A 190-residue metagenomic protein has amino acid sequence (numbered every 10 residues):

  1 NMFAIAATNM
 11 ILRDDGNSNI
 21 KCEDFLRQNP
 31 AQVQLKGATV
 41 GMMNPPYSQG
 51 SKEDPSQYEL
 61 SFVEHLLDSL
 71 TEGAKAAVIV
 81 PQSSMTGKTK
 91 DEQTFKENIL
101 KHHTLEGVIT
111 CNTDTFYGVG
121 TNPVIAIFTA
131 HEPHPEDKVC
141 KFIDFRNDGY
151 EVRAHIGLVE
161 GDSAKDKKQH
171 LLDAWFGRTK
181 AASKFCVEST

Functional and structural regions predicted by a protein language model:
N1-M2, Y58: Short beta->alpha hinge that forms the Motif I/post-I loop of the SAM-binding pocket
M2-L35: S-adenosyl-L-methionine
C22, R27-T190: A conserved structural/catalytic subdomain of Rossmann-like adenosyl-cofactor enzymes
